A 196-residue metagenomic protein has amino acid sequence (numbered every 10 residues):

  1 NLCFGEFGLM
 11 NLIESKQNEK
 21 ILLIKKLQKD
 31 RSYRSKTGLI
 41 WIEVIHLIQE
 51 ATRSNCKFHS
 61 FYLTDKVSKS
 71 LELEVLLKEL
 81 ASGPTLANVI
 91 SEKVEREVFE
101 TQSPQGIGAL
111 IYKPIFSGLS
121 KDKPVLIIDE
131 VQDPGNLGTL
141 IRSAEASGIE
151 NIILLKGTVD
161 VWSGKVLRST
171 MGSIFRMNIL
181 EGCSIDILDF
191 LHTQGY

Functional and structural regions predicted by a protein language model:
L9-L71, T158-V159: Boundary-proximal intrinsically disordered activation/regulatory segments immediately upstream of a helical core
L12-S15, N88-S91, M177-I187: Short acidic-hydrophobic, aromatic-tinged amphipathic segments that line or gate anion-handling sites
K36-L39, K57-S60, P84-L86, N151-I152 (+2 more regions): Short active-site oxyanion
R53, L110, I115-Y196: RNA substrate-binding interface of SAM-dependent RNA methyltransferases
L71-G83: Short, aromatic/basic amphipathic alpha-helical patches
L77-E79, Q105-I107, S169-S173: Short, hinge-like loop/turn segments at secondary-structure boundaries
L80-E100: A glycine-rich helix N-cap at a beta->alpha junction
